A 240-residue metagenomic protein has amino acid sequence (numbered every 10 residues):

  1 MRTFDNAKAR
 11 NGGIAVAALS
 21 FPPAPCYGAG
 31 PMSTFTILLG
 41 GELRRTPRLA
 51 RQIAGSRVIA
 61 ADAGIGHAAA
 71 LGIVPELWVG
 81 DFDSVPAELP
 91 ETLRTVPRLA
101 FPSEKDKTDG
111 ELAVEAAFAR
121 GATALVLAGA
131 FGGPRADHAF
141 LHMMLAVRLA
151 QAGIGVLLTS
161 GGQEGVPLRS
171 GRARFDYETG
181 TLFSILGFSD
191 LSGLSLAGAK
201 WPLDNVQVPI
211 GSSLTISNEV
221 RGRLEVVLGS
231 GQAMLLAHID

Functional and structural regions predicted by a protein language model:
T3, S20-P22, Y27-G28: Short, positively charged and aromatic/hydrophobic N-terminal segments
D5-A7, G12: Short hydrophobic alpha-helical segments enriched in small aliphatic residues
Y27-T92: N-terminal beta-strand-loop-alpha-helix module at the start of alpha/beta ligand-binding or catalytic domains
A69, F118-G121: Non-catalytic positions within long, well-ordered alpha-helices that form the structural scaffold/packing of enzyme
R98-A119: Short phosphate-binding loop-to-helix
A136-V147: Short Gly/Thr/Asp-enriched flexible loops that form oxyanion-binding sites at enzyme active sites
R148-Q163: Short, acidic/small-residue loops that bind anionic groups at enzyme active sites
G161-Q163, L168-D240: Long, charged alpha-helical interface segments
